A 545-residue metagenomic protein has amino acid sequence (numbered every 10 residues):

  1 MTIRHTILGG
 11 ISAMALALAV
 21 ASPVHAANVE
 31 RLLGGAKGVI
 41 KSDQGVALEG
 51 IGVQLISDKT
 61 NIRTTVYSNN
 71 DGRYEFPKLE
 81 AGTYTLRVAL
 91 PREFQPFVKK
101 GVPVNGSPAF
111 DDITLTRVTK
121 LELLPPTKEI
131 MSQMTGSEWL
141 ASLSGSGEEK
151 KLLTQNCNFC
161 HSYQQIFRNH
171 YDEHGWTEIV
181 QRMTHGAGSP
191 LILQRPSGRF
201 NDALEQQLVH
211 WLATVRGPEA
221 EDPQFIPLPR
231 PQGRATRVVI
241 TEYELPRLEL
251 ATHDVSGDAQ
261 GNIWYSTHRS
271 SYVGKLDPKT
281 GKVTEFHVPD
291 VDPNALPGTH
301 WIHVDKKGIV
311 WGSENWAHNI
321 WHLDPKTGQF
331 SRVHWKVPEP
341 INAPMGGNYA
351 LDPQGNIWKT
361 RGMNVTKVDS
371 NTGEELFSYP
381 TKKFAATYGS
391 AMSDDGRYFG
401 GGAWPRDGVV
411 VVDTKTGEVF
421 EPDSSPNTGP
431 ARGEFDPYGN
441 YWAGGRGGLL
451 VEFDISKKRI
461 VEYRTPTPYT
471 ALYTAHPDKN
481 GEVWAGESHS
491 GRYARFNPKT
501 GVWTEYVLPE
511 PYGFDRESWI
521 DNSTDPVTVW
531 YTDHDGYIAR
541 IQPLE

Functional and structural regions predicted by a protein language model:
A27-V29, P103-T127: Extracellular beta-sheet/turn segments enriched in Thr/Pro/Gly and aliphatic residues
L33, K37-L48: Structural motif
L48, E75-T83: Short Pro-Gly-centered beta-turn/loop motif in secreted/extracellular proteins
S57-R73: Short, acidic Ser/Thr/Gly-rich low-complexity loop/linker segments typical of extracellular and cell-surface proteins
T60-N61, T83, R87-V102: A short, solvent-exposed loop/turn motif at the edges and junctions of modular extracellular/periplasmic domains
L153-Q164, L208: The canonical Cys-X-X-Cys-His
I263-R269, V310-W316, D352, I357-G362 (+4 more regions): Conserved beta-strand positions in repeat-built beta-propeller and related beta-rich domains
P511-E545: Blade-level signature of beta-propeller repeat domains, shared across WD40, Kelch, NHL, RCC1 and BNR/Asp-box propellers
